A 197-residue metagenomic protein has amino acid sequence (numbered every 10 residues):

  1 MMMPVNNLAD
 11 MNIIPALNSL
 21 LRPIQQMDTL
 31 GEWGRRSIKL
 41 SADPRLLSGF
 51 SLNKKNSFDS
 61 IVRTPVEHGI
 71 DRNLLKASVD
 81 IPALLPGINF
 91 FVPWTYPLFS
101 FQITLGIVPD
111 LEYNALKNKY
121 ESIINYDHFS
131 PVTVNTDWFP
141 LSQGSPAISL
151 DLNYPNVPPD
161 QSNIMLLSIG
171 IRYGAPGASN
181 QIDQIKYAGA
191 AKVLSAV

Functional and structural regions predicted by a protein language model:
M1-T64: N-terminal "mature-chain" segments and other terminal, solvent-exposed stretches
M2-A9, Q26-W33, N89-W94, L111-K117 (+1 more regions): Short, solvent-exposed secondary-structure capping/transition elements
L17-L20, L98-P109, I148-K186: Internal, hydrophobic beta-strand segments that form the core of beta-sheet-rich folds
S57, N73-L75, P86-I88, V108-E112 (+2 more regions): Generic "edge-of-domain/loop-turn" microfeature
I61, V66-V92: Contiguous beta-strand segments within globular domains
P82, S122-P158: A beta-strand/beta-hairpin structural motif
L85-T136: Short helix-loop boundary/capping segments
Q184-V197: Proprotein-processing/basic-patch segments
